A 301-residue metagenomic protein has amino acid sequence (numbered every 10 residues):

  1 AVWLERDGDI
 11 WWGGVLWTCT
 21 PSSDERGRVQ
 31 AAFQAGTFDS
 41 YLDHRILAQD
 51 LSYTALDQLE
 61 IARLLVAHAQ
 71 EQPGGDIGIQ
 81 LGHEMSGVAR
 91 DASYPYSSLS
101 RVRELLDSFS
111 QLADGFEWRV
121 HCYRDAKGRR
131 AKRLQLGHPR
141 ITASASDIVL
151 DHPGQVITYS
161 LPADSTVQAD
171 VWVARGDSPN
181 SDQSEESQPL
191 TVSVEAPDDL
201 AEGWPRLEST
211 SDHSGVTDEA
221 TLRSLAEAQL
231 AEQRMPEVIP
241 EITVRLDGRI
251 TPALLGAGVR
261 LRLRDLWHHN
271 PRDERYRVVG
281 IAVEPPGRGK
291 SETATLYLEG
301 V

Functional and structural regions predicted by a protein language model:
A1-S22, Y53-E71, D107, T251-R275 (+1 more regions): Short, acidic/charged, Gly/Pro-enriched secondary-structure junctions
W12, V29-A31, R130-K132, D170 (+1 more regions): Envelope-exposed proteins and targeting segments
C19-G36, E284-L298: Short, solvent-exposed secondary-structure boundary/capping segments
E25-G27, R124-R130, D182, W267-P271 (+1 more regions): Short, solvent-exposed loop/turn segments that connect beta-strands within catalytic domains and beta-strand-rich
Q30, Q34-D164: Charged- and aromatic-enriched interaction segments used to assemble and dock large macromolecular complexes
R133, G256-G258, G289-T295: Extended non-globular C-terminal regions
L136-P286: Acidic, small/polar-enriched beta strand-loop surface segments
